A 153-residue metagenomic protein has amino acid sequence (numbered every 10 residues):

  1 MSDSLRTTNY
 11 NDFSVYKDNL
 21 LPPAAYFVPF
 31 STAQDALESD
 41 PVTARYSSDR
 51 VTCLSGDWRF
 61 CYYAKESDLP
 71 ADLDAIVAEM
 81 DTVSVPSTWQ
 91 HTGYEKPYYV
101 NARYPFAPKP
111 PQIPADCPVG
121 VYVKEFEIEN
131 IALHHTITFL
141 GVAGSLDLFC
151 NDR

Functional and structural regions predicted by a protein language model:
S2-L21, V28-P29, E38-R45, R59-Y63 (+3 more regions): Accessory beta-strand-rich segments of carbohydrate-active enzymes
Y26, F30-A33, D49: Acidic/His-enriched low-complexity segments
A36-L37, E66-L69: Short, charged low-complexity linker/loop segments at the C-terminal edge of domains
S48-V51, P70, D116: Generic detection of long, well-ordered alpha-helical segments
R50-C61: Mature N-terminal segment immediately following signal peptide/propeptide cleavage in secreted/periplasmic
T52, V83, K124-F126: Generic detection of short hydrophobic beta-strand segments and adjacent strand-loop junctions
K65, T82-H91, A102-K109: Carbohydrate-interacting regions of secretory-pathway proteins
D68-P86: Short Gly/aromatic-enriched secondary-structure transition segments
